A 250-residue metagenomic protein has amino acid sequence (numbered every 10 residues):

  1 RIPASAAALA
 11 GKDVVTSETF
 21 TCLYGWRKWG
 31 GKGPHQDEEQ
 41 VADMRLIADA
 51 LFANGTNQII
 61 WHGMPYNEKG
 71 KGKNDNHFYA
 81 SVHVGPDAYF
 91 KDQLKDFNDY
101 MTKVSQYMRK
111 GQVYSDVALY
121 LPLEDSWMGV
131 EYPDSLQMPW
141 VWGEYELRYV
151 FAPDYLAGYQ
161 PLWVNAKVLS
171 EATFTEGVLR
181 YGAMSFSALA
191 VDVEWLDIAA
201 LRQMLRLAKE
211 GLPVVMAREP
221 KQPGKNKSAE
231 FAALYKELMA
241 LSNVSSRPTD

Functional and structural regions predicted by a protein language model:
R1-D250: Carbohydrate-binding surfaces of carbohydrate-active enzymes
